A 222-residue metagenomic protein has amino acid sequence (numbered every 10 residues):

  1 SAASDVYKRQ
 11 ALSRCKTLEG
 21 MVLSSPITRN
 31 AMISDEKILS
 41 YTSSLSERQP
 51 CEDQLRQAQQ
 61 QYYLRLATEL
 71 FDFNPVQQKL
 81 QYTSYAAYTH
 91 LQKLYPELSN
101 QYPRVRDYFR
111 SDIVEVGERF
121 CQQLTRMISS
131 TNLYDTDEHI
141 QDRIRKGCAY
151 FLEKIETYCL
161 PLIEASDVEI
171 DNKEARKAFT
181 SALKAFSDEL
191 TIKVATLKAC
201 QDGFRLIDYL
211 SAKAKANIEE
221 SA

Functional and structural regions predicted by a protein language model:
A2-Y7: Short, small-residue-biased leader/transition segments that mark boundaries at the very start of proteins
K8-T17: Conserved SF2 helicase motif VI
L18-I33: Conserved segment of the helicase C-terminal RecA-like domain
E19, I38, S43, K213 (+1 more regions): Generic N-terminal leader/targeting and pre-domain segments
R29-Y108: Charged, amphipathic alpha-helical linkers/stalks
Q61-L64, T68-F71, P75-Q78, Y82 (+9 more regions): Alpha-helix boundary/N-cap detector
A87-E138: C-terminal accessory regions
G117-A222: C-terminal accessory/interaction regions of large nucleic acid-associated machines
